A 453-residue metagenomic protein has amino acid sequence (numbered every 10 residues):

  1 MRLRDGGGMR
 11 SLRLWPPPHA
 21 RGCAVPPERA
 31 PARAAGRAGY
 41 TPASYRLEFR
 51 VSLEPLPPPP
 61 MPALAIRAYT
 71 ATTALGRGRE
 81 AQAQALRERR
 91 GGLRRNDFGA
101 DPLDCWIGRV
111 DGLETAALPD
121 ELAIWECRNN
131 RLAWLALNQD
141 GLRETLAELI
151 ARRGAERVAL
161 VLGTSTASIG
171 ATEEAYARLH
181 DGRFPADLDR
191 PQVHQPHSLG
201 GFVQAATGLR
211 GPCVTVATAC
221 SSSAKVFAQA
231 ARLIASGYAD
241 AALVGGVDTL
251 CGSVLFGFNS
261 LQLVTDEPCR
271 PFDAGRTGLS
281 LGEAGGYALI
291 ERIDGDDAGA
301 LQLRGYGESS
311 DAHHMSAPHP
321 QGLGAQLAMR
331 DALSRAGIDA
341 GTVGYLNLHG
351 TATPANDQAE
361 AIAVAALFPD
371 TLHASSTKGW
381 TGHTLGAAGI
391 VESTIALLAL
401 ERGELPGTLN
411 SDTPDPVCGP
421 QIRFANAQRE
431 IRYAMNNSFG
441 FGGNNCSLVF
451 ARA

Functional and structural regions predicted by a protein language model:
R2-R46: Compositionally biased, low-complexity flexible segments
L47, L53-R128, I293-Q302, T394-L409 (+2 more regions): ACP-dependent fatty acid/polyketide chain-elongation machinery
P59, E80-L162, S168-A171, A328 (+1 more regions): Conserved active-site "lid/cap" helical segment
P62-R67, E80, Q84-I107, V264 (+2 more regions): Condensing-enzyme catalytic core mediating Claisen C-C bond formation in acyl metabolism
D120-G141, D187-Q195, V214-K225, R270-G286 (+3 more regions): Active-site pocket-shaping loop/turn-to-helix segments
R143-L146, P196-G200, Q204-T207, P212-G246 (+4 more regions): Active-site-proximal alpha-helical scaffold in enzymes
T164-V214, N356-P369: Active-site-proximal gating segment of KS-fold condensing enzymes and close homologs
Y238-S260, T265-R276, Y306-P320, L348-D357 (+1 more regions): Acyl-CoA/ACP chain-elongation machinery
